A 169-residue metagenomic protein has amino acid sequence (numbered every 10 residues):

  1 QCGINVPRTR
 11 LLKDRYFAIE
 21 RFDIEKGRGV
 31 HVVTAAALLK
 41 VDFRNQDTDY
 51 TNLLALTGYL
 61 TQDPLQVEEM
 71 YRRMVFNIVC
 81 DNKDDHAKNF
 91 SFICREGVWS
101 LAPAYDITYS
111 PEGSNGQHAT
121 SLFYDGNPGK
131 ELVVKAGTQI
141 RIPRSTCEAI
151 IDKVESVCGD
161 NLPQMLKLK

Functional and structural regions predicted by a protein language model:
Q1-F43: Conserved ATP-binding subdomain of kinase catalytic cores across diverse folds
Q1-G3, P7-D14, R44, L65 (+2 more regions): C-terminal catalytic region of ATP-dependent kinase domains
F17-E20, A37, R72-N77, Y109 (+1 more regions): Contiguous, well-ordered alpha-helical segments that form the cores/surfaces of helical PPI scaffolds
V30, T48, P128: Conserved active-site and cofactor/substrate-binding residues in soluble primary-metabolism enzymes
V33, T51, R73, K130-E131 (+1 more regions): A generic alpha-helix surface/boundary motif
A36-L60, K169: Electropositive, surface-exposed helix/loop patches at the edges of structured domains that serve as adaptable
L39, T57, M74, G137 (+1 more regions): A general structural motif at alpha-helix termini
D49-P111: Conserved kinase catalytic-core segment
